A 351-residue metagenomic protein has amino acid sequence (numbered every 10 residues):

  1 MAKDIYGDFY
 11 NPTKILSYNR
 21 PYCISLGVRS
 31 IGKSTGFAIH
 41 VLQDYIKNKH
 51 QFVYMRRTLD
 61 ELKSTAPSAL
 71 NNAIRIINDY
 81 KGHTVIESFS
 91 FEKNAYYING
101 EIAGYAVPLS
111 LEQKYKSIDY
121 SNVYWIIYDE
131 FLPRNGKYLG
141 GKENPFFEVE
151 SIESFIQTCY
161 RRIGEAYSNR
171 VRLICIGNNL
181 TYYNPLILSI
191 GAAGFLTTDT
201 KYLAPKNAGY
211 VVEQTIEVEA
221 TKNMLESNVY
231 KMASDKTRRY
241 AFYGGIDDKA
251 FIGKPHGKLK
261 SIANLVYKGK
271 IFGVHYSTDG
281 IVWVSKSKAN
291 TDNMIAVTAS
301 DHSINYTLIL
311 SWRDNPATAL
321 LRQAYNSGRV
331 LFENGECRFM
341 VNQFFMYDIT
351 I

Functional and structural regions predicted by a protein language model:
A2-I351: Phosphate/NTP-binding elements of NTP-utilizing enzymes
